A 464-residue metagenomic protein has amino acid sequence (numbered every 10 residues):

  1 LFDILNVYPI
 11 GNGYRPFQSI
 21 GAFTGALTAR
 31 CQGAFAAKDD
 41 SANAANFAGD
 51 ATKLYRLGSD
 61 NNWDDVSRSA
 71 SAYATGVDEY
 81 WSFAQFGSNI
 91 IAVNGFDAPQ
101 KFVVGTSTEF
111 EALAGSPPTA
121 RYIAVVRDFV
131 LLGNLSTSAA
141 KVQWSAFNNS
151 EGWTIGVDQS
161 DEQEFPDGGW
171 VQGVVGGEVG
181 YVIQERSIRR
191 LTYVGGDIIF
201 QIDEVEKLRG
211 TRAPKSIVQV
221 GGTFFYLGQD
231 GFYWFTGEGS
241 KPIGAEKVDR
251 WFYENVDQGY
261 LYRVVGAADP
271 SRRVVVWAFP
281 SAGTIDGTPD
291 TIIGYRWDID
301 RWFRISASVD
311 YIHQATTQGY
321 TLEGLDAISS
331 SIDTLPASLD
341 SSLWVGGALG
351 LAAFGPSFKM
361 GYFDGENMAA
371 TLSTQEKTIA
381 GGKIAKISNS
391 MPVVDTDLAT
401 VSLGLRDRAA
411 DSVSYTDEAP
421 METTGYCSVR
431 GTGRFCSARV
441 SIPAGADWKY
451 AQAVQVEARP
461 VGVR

Functional and structural regions predicted by a protein language model:
L1-R68, Y73-S88, L208-T223, Q229-R464: Beta-sheet repeat architectures centered on beta-propellers
S19-C31, S67-G76, T106-R263: Beta-propeller and closely related beta-pinwheel folds
A51, G95-F96, E185, Q229: Short strand-coil-strand connectors
Y55-L57, F102, L191: Assembly/interface hotspot detector across virion components, adhesins/toxins, and nucleic-acid enzymes
Y80-L113: Hydrophobic or amphipathic alpha-helical targeting/insertion segments
